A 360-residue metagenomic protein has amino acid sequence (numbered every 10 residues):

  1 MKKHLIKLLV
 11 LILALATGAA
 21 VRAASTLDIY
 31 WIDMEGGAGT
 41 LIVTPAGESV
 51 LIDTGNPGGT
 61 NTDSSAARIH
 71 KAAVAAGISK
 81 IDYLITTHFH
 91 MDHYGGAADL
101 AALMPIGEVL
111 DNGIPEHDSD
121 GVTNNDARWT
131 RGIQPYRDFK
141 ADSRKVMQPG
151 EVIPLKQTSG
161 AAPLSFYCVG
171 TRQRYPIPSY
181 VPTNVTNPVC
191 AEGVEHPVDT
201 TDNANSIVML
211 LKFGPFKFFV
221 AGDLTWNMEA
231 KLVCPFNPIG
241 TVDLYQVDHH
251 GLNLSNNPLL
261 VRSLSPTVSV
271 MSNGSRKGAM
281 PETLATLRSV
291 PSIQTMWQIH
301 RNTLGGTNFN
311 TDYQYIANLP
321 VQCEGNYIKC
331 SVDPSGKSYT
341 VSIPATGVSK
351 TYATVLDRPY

Functional and structural regions predicted by a protein language model:
K7-G18: Bacterial N-terminal signal peptides
A24-K80, D202-W226, A230: Conserved beta-strand hairpin/beta-sheet module of binuclear metal-dependent hydrolase folds, prominently
A24-L27, Y94-T225, S289-Y360: Flexible, acidic/histidine-containing loops and adjacent segments that form or flank the divalent-metal
I32-D33, I42, D53, H88 (+7 more regions): Divalent metal-coordination and catalytic microenvironments
G36-A38, G58-G59, F89-G95, P115-S119 (+6 more regions): Active-site environment of divalent metal-dependent phosphoester hydrolases
I52-A67, D118, V181-V198, H249-L254 (+1 more regions): Acidic/histidine-rich helix-loop elements that form or flank divalent-metal/phosphate-binding sites at the catalytic
I81-D92, Y245-H249: Metallo-beta-lactamase
I106, S265-M271: Proline-aspartate-enriched helix->loop->beta-strand connector
